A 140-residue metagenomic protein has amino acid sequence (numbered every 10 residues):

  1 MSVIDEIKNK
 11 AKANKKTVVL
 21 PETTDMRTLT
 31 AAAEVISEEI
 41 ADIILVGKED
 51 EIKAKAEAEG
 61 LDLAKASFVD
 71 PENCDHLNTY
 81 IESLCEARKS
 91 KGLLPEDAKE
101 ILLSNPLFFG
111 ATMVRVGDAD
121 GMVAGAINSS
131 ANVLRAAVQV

Functional and structural regions predicted by a protein language model:
M1-A124: Contiguous, glycine/small-aliphatic-enriched amphipathic segments in soluble metabolic enzymes
S129-V140: A glycine- and small-aliphatic-rich helix-loop capping segment at beta-alpha/alpha-beta transitions that lines
